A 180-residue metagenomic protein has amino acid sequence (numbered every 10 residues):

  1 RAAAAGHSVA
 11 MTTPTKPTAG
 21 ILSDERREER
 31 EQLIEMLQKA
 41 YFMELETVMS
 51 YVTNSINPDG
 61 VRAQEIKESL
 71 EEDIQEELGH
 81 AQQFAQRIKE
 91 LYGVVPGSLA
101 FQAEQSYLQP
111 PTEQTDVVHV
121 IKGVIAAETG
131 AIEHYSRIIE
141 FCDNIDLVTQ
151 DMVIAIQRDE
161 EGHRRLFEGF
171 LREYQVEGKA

Functional and structural regions predicted by a protein language model:
R1-A180: Iron-associated oxidoreductase/ferritin-like identity signal
